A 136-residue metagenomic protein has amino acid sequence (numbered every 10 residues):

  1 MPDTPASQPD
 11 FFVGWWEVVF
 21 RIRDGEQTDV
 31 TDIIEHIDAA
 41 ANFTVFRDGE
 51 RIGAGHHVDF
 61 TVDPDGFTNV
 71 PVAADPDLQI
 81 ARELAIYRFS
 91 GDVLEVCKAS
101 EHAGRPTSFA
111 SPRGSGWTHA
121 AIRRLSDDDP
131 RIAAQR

Functional and structural regions predicted by a protein language model:
M1-T4, P64, E101-R136: Edge beta-strand at a domain terminus
P2-W15: N-terminal helix-cap/turn-to-beta initiation motif at the start of protein domains
F11, D38, F89, G114-W117: A generic fold-level signal
E17-V18, H119: Intrinsic disorder/low-complexity segments enriched in polar/charged and small flexible residues
V18-Q27, N42-S111: Contiguous, well-ordered beta-strand patches that form the walls/edges of small beta-barrel/beta-sandwich domains
D29, H36-I37, I132: Preferential activation on post-signal-peptide N-terminal prodomains/segments of secreted or lumenal proteins
D32, R82-L84, G114-H119: Short edge beta-strand segments in beta-sheet-rich domains
